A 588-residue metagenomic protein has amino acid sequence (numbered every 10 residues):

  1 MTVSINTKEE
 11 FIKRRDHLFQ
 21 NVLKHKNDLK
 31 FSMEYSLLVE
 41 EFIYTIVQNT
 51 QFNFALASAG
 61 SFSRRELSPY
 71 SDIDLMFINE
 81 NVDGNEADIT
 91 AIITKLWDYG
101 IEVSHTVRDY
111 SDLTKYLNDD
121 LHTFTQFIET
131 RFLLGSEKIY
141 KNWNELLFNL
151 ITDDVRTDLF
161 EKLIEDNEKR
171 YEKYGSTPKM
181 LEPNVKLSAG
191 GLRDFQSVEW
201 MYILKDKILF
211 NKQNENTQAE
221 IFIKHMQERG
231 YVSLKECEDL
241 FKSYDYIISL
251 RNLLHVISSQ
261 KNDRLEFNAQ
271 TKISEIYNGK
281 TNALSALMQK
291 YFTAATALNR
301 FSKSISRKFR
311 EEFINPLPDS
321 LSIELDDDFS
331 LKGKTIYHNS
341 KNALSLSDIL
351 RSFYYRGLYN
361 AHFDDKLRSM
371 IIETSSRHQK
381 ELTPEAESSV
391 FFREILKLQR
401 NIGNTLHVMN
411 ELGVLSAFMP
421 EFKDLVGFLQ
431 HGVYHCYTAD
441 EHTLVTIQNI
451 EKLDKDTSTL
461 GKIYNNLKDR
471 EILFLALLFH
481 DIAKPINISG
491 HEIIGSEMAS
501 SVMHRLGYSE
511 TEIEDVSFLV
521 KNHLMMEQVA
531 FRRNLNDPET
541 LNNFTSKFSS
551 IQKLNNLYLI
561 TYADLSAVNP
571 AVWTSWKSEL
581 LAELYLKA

Functional and structural regions predicted by a protein language model:
M1-F52, Y70, S176: N-terminal regions immediately upstream of nucleotidyltransferase
V22-M33, T177-L187, I336-H338, S389-E394 (+2 more regions): Active-site flanking loop/helix segments enriched in acidic
S36-E40, Y44, N49-T50, E86-K138 (+3 more regions): Conserved catalytic core of two-metal-ion nucleotidyltransferases
L37-A57, M201-E228, K235, Y434-L473 (+3 more regions): Alpha-helical phosphate/pyrophosphate-handling elements in metalloenzyme active cores
E40-E86: Active-site nucleotide-donor binding segment shared across nucleotidyl transfer reactions
E66-I73, F77-D88, I223, E228 (+3 more regions): Divalent metal-dependent catalytic cores for phosphoryl transfer on phosphate-bearing substrates
D153-F313, T457: Conserved nucleotidyltransferase catalytic core and NTase-mimicking acidic/glycine-rich helix/loop elements in nucleic
H255, E312-S416, F428: A cross-family structural signal marking well-folded subdomains
